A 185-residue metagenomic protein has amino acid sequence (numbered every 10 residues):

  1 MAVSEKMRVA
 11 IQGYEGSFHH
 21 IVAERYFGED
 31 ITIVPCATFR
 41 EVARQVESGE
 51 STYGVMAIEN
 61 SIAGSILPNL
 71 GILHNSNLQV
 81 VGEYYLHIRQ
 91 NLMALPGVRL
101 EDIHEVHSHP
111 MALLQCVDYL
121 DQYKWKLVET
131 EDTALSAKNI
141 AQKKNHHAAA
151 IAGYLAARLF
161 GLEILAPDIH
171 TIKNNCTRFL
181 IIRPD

Functional and structural regions predicted by a protein language model:
M1-D185: Domain-level signature for soluble enzymes in the chorismate/prephenate branch of the shikimate pathway
